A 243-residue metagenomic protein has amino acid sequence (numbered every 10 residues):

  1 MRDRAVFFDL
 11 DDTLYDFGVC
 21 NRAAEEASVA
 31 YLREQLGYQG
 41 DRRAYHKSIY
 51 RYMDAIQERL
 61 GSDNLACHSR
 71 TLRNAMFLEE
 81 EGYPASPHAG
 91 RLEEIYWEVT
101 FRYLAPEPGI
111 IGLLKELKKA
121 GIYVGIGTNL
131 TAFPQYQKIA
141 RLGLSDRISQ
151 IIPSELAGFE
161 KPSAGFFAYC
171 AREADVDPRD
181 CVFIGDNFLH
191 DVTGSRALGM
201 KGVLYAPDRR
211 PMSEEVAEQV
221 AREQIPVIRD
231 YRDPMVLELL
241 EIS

Functional and structural regions predicted by a protein language model:
M1-S48, E80: Active-site neighborhood of HAD-like aspartate-dependent phosphohydrolases
M1-V6, V19, E34, G40 (+4 more regions): Asp-based, Mg2+/Mn2+-dependent phosphohydrolase catalytic module
Y15-V19, G37, Y83, F101 (+2 more regions): Residues in soluble alpha-helical coiled-coils and helical-bundle/repeat scaffolds
N21-R22, Y38-R42, D63, C67 (+2 more regions): Alpha-helix N-cap/helix-initiation sites
A23, A27, R73-M76, G112 (+2 more regions): Alpha-helical elements of Rossmann-like donor-binding domains used by nucleotide-donor carbohydrate transfer enzymes
Y50-I95: A metal-dependent, Asp-based hydrolase signature
M53-L65, T100-P108, G165, A197 (+1 more regions): Short amphipathic alpha-helical segments at helix boundaries and their inter-helical linkers
C67-T71, A85-G90, E94-V124, A164: Short, acidic loop-to-helix structural element flanking the phosphoryl-transfer center in phosphate-processing enzymes
